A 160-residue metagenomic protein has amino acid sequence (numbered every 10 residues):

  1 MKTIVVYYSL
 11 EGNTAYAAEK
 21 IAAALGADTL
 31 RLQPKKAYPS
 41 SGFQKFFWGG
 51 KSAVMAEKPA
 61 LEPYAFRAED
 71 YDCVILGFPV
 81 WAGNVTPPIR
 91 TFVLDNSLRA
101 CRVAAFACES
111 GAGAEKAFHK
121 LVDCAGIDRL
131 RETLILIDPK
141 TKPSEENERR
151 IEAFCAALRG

Functional and structural regions predicted by a protein language model:
M1-L76, G83-V85, R90, L94 (+1 more regions): N-terminal beta1-alpha1-beta2 submodule of the flavodoxin-like/Rossmannoid cofactor-binding fold
V5, L76, A104-A107, E132: Structural beta-sheet core signal
R31-P34, F106-A107, E132-D138: A generic structural motif
Y38-G42, E115-K116, T141-P143: Short, charged, surface-exposed secondary-structure boundary motifs
A68, L94-C101, C124-D128: Short, conserved loop/helix-junction motifs that constitute active-site signature segments in enzyme catalytic cores
V80-G83, E109-G113, D138-T141: Short Gly/Pro-enriched loop/turn and capping motifs at secondary-structure junctions
K116-A125: Short, aromatic/basic amphipathic alpha-helical patches
R129-G160: Glycine-rich phosphate/pyrophosphate-binding loop and the adjoining helix
